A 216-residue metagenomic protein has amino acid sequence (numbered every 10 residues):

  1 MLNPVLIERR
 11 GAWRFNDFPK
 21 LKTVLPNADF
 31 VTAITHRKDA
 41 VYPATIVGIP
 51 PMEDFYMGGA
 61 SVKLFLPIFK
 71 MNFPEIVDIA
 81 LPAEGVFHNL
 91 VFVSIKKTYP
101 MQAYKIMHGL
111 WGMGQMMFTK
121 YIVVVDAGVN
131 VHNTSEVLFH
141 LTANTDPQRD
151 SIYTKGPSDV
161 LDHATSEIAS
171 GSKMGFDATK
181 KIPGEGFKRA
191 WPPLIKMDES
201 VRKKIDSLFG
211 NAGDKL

Functional and structural regions predicted by a protein language model:
M1-L216: Charged, compositionally biased interaction regions
